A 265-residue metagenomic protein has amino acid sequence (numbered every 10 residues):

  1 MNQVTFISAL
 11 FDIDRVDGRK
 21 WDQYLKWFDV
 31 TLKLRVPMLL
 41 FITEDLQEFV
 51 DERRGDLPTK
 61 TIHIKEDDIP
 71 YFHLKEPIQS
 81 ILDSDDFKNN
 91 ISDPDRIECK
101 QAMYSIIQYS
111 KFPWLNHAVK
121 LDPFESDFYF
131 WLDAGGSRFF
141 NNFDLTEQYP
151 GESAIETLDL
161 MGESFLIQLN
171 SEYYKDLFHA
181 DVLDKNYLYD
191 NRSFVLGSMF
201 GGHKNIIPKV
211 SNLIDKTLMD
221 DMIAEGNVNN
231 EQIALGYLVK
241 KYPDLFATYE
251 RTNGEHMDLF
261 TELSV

Functional and structural regions predicted by a protein language model:
M1-I106, S110, A118-E125: N-terminal anchoring/stem segment of glycosyltransferases
I13-D22, F140-Q148, M222-E225: Short, flexible/disordered intra-domain loops and linkers
D14-V16, Q47-V50, I69-F72, S137-N142 (+3 more regions): Short catalytic/ligand-binding loop motif for oxyanion handling, primarily in non-cytosolic enzymes, centered on
L40-D45, K65-E66, L169-Y173, Y242-T261: Acidic carboxylate-rich catalytic motifs and surrounding loops in phosphoryl-/glycosyl-chemistry enzymes
M103, I107-E163: GT-A fold catalytic core of metal-dependent nucleotide-sugar glycosyltransferases, centered on the diacidic
P113, A154-T157, L169-Y173, V182-D184 (+2 more regions): Non-transmembrane, aqueous-exposed alpha-helical and coiled segments at domain scale
R138, N142, E163, D181-V265: Catalytic core and acceptor-binding pocket of nucleotide-sugar-dependent glycosyltransferases
M161-L177: Short beta-strand-to-loop element that shapes/binds the nucleotide-sugar donor at the catalytic cleft/hinge
